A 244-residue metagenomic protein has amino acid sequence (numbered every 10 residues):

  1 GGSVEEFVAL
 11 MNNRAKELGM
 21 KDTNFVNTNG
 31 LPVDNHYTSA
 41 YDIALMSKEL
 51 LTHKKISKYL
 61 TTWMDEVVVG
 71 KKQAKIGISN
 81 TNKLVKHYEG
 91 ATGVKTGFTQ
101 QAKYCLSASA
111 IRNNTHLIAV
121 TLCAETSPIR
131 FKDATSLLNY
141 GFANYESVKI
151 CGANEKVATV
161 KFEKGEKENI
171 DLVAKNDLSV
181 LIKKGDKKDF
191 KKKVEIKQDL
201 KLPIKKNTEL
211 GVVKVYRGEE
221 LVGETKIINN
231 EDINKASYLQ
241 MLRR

Functional and structural regions predicted by a protein language model:
G1, L31-H36: Flexible, glycine/proline-enriched loop segments at strand-loop-helix junctions that form or flank small-ligand binding
G1-E5, S127: Alpha-helix boundary/capping and short turn/kink residues
V4-N24: Short, charged, amphipathic alpha-helices and their helix-cap/turn boundaries
N12, N27, N80-N82: Asparagine-centered polar/low-complexity signal
M20, D34-Y37, Y41-R244: Domain-terminus/edge residues, biased toward the C-terminal soluble/receptor-binding domains of extracytoplasmic
T23-P32: Surface-exposed aromatic
